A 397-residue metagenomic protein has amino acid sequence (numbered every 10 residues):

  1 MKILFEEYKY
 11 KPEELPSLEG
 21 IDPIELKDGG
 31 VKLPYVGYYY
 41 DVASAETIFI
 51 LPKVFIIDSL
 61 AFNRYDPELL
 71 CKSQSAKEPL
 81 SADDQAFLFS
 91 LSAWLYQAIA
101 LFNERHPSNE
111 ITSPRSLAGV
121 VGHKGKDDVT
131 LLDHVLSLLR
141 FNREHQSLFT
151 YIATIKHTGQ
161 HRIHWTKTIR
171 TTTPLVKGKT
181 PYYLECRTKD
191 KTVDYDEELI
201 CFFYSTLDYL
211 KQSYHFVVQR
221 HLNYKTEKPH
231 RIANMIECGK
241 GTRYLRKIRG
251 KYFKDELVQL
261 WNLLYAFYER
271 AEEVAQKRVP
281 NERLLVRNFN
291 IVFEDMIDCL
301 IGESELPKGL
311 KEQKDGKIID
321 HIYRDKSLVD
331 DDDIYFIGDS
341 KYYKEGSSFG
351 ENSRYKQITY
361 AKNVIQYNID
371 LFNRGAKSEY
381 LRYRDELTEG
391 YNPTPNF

Functional and structural regions predicted by a protein language model:
M1-F49, E273-F397: Catalytic core segments in nucleotide and nucleic-acid processing enzymes
M1-T242, E256-V274: Terminal, charged accessory segments of proteins
E185-I200, G250-K254, R283-I291, G346-E351: Short, charged/polar micro-motifs that form catalytic or ligand-binding hotspots
K240-D298: Loop-centered beta-sheet repeat module
